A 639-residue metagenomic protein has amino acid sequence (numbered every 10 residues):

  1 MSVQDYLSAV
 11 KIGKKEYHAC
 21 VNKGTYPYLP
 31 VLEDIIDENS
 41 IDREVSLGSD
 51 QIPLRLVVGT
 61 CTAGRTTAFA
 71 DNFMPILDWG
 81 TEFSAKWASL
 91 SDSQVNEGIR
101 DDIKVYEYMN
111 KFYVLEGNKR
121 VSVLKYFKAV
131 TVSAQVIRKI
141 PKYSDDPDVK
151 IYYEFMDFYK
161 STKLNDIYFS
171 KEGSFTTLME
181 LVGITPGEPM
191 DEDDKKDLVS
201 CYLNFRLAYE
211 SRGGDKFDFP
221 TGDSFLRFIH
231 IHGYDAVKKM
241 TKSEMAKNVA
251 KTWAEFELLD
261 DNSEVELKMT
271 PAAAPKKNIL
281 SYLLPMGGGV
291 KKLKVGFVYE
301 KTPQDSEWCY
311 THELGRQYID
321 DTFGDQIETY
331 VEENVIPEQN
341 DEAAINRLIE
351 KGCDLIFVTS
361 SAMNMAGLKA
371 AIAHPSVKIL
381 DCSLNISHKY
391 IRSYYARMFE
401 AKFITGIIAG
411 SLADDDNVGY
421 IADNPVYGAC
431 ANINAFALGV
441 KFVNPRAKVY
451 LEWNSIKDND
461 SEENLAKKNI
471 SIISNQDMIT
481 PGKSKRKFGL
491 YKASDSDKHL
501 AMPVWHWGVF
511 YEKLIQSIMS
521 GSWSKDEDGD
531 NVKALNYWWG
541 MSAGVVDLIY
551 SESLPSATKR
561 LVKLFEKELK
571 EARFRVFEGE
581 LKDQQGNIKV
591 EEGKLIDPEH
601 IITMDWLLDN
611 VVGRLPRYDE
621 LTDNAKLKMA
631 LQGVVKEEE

Functional and structural regions predicted by a protein language model:
M1-K119, K125-Y126, K171-I184, R212-K277: Short, charged/polar connector segments at secondary-structure boundaries
L284-W308, N417-D423: Short beta-strand segments enriched in small/hydrophobic residues
G296-L314, I319, E332-E338, G428-A429: Extracytoplasmic "Venus flytrap"
R316, I404-R446, K533-S553: An alpha-beta-alpha
G352-S361, L380-C382, I470-I479, D497-W505 (+1 more regions): Periplasmic-binding protein-like
I372-Y395: Flexible loop/hinge segments that line or gate small-molecule binding clefts
Y394-D416, W505-K525: Hydrophobic alpha-helical segments within soluble ligand-binding/sensing domains
G521-D526, D530-E639: Segments of small-molecule ligand-sensing domains
